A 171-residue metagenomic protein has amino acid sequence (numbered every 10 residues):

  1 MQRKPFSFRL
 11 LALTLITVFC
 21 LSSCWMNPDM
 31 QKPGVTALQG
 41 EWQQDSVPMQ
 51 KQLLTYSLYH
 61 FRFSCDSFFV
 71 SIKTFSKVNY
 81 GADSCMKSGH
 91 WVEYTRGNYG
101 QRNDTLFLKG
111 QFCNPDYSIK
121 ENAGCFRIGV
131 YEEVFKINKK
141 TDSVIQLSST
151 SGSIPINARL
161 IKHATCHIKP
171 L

Functional and structural regions predicted by a protein language model:
M1-C24: Sec-dependent bacterial lipoprotein signal peptides
C24-T95, G100-R102, F107-L171: Lipid interaction determinants
